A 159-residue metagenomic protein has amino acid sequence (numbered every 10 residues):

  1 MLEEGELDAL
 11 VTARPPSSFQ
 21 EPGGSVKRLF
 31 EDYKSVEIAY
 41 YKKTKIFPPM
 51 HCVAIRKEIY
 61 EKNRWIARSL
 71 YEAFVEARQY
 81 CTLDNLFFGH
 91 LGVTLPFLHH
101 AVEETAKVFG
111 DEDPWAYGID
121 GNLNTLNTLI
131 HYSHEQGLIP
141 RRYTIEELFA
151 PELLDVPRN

Functional and structural regions predicted by a protein language model:
M1-L86: Pocket-lining segment of extracytoplasmic ligand-binding domains
E3, P15, T94-L95, G110 (+2 more regions): Serine/threonine-rich low-complexity intrinsically disordered regions
E21-P22, E31-Y33, T94, D113 (+1 more regions): Alpha-helix capping and helix-coil boundary motifs
G23-G24, R56, G92, P96 (+2 more regions): Charge-rich, low-complexity amphipathic helices in intrinsically disordered tails/linkers adjacent to domains
V26, T44, R56-K57, A106 (+4 more regions): Generic secondary-structure boundary/loop-capping signal
P49, D111-E112, V156: Generic signal for short, ordered secondary-structure residues within or immediately flanking folded domains
A54, I59-E135: Secondary-structure end/capping motifs
G118-N159: Long, low-complexity C-terminal extensions of enzymes
